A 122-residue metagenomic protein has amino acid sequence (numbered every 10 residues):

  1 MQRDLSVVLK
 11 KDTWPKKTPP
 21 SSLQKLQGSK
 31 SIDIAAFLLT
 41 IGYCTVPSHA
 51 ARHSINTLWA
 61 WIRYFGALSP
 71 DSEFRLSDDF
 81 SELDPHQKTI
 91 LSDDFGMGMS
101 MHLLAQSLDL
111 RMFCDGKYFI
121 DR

Functional and structural regions predicted by a protein language model:
M1, M97-M101, M112: Detector for methionine-enriched segments
M1-A35: N-terminal alpha-helical "arm" segments
G28-L103: Interdomain/boundary linker segments immediately adjacent to catalytic/signaling cores
Q106-D121: A short acidic/basic microdomain associated with nuclease active sites
